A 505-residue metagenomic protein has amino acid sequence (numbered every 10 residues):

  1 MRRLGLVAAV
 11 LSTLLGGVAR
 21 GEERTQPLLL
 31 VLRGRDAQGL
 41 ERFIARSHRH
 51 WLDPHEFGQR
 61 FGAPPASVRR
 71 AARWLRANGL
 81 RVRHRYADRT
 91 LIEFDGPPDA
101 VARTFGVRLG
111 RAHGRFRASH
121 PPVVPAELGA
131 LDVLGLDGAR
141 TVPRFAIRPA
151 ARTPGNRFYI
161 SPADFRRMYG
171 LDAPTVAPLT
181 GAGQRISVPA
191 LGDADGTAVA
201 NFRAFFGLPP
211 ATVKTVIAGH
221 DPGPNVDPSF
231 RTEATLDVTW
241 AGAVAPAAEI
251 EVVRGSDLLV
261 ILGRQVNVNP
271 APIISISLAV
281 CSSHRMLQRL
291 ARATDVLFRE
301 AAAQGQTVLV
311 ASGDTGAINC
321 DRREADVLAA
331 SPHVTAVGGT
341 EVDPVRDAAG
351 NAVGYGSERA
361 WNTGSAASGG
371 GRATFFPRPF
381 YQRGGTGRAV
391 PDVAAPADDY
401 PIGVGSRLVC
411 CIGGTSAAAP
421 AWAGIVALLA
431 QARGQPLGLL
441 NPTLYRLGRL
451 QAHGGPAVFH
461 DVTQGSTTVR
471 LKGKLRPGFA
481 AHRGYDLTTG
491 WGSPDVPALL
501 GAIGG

Functional and structural regions predicted by a protein language model:
R2-G17: Secretory targeting and sorting signals
L4-V7, A430-L487: An often Trp-containing, charged/polar helix-loop segment at the C-terminal end of enzyme catalytic cores
V18-H84, E93, P98-V337, T363-T415 (+5 more regions): Substrate-binding/charge-relay-adjacent region of secreted/lumenal peptidase catalytic domains
R89-L91: A generic structural signal for beta-strand entry/edge sites
T340: A short beta-strand-to-loop transition that corresponds to the Sensor-1 phosphate-sensing loop of AAA+ P-loop ATPases
D343-G350: Short acidic, Gly/Pro-enriched loop/turn segments at secondary-structure junctions
V353-T363: Active-site rim segments in enzyme catalytic domains, especially the processed small/beta chain of N-terminal
I425: Walker A/P-loop NTP-binding active-site region of P-loop NTPases, recognizing the glycine-rich GxxxxGKT/S
